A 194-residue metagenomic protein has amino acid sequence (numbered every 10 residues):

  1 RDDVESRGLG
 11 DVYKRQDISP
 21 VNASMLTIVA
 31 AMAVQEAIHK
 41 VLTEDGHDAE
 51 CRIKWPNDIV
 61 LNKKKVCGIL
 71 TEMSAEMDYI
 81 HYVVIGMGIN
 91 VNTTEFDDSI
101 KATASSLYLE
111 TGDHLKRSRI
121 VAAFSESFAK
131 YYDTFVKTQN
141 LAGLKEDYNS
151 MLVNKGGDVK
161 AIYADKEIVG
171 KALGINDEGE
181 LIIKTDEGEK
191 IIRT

Functional and structural regions predicted by a protein language model:
D2-Y13: Single conserved hydrophobic/aromatic residue that forms the stacking wall/gate of nucleotide- or nucleobase-binding
R15-S19: Catalytic strand-loop-helix junctions within cyclic-nucleotide turnover domains
P20, I28-E50, L61-T194: Long, positively charged amphipathic alpha-helical accessory segments at protein N-termini or as interdomain linkers
M25: Amphipathic alpha-helical recognition patches that constitute DNA-binding helices
